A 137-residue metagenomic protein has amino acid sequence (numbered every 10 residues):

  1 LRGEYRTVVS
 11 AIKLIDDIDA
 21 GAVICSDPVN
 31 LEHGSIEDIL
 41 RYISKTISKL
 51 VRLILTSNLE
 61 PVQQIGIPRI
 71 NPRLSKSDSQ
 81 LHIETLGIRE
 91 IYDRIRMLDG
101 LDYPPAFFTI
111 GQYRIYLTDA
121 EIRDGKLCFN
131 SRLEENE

Functional and structural regions predicted by a protein language model:
L1-Q80: Donor/substrate-binding cores of folate-linked one-carbon enzymes
H82-E137: An anion-binding loop in the catalytic cleft
